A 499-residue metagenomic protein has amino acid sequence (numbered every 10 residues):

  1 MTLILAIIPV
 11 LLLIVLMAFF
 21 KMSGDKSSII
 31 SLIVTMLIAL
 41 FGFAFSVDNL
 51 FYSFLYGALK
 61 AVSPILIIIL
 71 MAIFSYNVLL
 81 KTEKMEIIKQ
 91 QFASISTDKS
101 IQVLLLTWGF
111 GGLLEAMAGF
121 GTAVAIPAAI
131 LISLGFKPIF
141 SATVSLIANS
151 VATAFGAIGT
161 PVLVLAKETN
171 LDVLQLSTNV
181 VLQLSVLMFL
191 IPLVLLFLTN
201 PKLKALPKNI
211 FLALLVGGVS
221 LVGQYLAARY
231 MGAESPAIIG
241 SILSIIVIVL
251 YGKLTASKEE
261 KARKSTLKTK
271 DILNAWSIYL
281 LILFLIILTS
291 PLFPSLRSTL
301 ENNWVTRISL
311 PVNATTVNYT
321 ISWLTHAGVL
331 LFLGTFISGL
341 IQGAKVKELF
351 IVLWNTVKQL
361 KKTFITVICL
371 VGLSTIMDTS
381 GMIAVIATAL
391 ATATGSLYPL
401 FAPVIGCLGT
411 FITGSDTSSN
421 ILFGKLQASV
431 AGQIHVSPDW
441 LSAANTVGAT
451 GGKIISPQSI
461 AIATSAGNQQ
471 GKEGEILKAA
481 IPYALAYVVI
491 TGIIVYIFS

Functional and structural regions predicted by a protein language model:
T2-L3, L13-N49, M71-T82, I248-S257 (+3 more regions): Structural signal for alpha-helical transmembrane segments and their membrane-water exit/capping regions in multi-pass
L3, K60-I65, F92-L106, L134-F140 (+3 more regions): Membrane-interfacial loop-to-helix junctions in multi-pass transporters
S63-I65, Y76-E83, L113-A123, V151-G159 (+5 more regions): Short helix-coil transition sites and intra-membrane helix breaks within transmembrane domains of multi-pass
D98-A129, S133, F364-M377, T394-L426: Hydrophobic alpha-helical transmembrane segments of multi-pass integral membrane proteins, predominantly secondary
S100-G112, P138-V151, D172-M188, P192 (+3 more regions): Alpha-helical transmembrane segments of multi-pass membrane proteins
L146-Y251, A461-I494: Membrane-core helix-loop-helix motifs of multi-pass transport proteins
K202-L214, T255-N274: Flexible interhelical linker loops that connect adjacent transmembrane helices in multi-pass membrane transporters
G240, E259-G406: Transmembrane helical segments that form the transport core of multi-pass membrane transport proteins
